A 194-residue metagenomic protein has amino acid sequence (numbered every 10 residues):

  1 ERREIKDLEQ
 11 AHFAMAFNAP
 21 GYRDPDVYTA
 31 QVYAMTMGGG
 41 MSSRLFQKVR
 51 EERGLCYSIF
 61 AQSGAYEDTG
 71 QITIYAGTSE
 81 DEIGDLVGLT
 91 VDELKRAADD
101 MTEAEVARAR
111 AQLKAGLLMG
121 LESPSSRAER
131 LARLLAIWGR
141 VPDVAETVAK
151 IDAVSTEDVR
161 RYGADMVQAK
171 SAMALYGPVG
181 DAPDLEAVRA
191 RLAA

Functional and structural regions predicted by a protein language model:
E1-F46: His/Glu-based metal-binding/catalytic segments typifying zinc-dependent metallopeptidases
E1-I5, S58-G64, Y162: Short beta-strand/turn micro-motifs at beta-sheet edges
K6-E9, G64-G70, R140, M166-V167: Short, flexible turn/loop "capping" segments at secondary-structure junctions
A14-N18, M37-E80, L117: A structural supersecondary motif
M15, Q31-Y33, V49, I74 (+4 more regions): Buried hydrophobic packing residues in well-ordered domains
P25, E82-D85, D181-L185: Short, conserved charged micro-motifs
F60, G64-G120, V188-A194: M16/insulysin-pitrilysin zinc metalloprotease superfamily fold
R96, K114-A194: C-terminal regions of mature proteins
